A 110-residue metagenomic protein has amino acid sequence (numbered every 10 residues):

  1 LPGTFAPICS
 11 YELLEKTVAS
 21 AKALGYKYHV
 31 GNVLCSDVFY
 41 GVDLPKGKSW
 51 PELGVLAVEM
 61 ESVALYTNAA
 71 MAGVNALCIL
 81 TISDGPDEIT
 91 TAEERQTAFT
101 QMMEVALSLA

Functional and structural regions predicted by a protein language model:
L1-A110: Glycine-rich phosphate- or other oxyanion-binding loops that anchor nucleotides, phosphorylated ligands
